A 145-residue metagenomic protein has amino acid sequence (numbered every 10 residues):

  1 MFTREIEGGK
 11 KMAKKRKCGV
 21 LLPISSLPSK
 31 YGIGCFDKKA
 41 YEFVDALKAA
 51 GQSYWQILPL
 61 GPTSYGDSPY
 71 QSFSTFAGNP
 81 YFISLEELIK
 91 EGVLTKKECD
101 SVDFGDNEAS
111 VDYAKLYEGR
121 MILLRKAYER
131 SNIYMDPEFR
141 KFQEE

Functional and structural regions predicted by a protein language model:
M1-K11: Short, Lys/Arg-enriched N-terminal segments with co-localized hydrophobic residues within the first ~10-30 amino acids
A13-E145: Acidic/aromatic-lined carbohydrate-recognition and catalytic surfaces of CAZymes acting on diverse glycans
